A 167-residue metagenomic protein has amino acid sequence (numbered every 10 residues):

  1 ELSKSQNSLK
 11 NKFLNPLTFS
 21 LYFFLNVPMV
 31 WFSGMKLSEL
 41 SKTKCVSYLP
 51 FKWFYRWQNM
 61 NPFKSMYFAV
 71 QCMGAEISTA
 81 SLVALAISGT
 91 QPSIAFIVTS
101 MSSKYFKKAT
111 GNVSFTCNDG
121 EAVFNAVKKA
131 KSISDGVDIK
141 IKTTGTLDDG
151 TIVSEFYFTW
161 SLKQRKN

Functional and structural regions predicted by a protein language model:
E1-F32, W57-Q58, P62: Alpha-helical membrane-targeting segments
E1-L14, A109-T110, G120-N167: HotDog/MaoC-like acyl-thioester-processing domains
W31, I97-T99, V113, I139-I141 (+1 more regions): Hydrophobic core residues within well-ordered beta-strands of beta-rich domains
W31-L37, T99-Y105, A126-K128: Short structured motifs
F32-M66: Catalytic strand-loop segment that frames the active site of acyl-thioester-processing enzymes
K36, S102-K104, T116-N118, K142-T144 (+1 more regions): Residues located in well-ordered beta-strands
Q58-A80, P92-S93: Hot-dog-fold acyl-thioester-processing enzymes
L82-E121: Hydrophobic beta-strand-centered segment that forms part of the acyl-chain substrate-binding groove
